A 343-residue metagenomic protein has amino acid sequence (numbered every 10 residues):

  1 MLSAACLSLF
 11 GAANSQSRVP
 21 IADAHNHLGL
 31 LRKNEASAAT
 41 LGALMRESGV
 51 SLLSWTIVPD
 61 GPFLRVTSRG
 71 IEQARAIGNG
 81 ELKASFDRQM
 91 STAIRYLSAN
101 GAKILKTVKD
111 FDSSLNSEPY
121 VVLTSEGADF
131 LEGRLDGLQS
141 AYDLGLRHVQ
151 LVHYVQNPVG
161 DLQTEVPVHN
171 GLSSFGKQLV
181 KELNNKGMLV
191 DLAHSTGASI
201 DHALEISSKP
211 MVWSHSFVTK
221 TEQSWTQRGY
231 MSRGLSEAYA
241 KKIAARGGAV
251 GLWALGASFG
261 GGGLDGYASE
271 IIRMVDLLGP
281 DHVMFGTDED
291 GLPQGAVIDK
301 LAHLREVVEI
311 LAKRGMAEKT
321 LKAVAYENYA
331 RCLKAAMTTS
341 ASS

Functional and structural regions predicted by a protein language model:
M1-S3: N-terminal export leaders
L9, N14-V168, T219, Q223-A240 (+2 more regions): N-terminal hydrophobic targeting/anchoring segments and the immediately downstream early-domain regions of hydrolases
V168-L204, S214: Loop-centered beta-sheet repeat module
P210-S216: Short hydrophobic/aromatic-enriched beta-strand-loop microsegments
